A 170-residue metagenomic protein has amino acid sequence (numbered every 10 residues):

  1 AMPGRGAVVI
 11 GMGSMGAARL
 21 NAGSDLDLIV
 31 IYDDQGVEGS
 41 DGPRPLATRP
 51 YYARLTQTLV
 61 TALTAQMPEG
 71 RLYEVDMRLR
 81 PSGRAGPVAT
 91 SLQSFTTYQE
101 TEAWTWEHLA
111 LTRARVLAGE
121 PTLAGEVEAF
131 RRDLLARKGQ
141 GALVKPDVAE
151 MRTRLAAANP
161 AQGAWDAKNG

Functional and structural regions predicted by a protein language model:
A1-G170: A nucleotide- and high-energy phosphate-metabolite-utilizing enzyme signature
